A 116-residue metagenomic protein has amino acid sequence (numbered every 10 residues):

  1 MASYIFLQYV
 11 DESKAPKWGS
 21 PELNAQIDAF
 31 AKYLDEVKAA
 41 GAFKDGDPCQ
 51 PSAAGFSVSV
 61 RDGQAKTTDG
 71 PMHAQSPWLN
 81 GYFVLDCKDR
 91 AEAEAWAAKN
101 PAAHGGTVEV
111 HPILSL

Functional and structural regions predicted by a protein language model:
M1-L116: Conserved, structured core segments of small domains
